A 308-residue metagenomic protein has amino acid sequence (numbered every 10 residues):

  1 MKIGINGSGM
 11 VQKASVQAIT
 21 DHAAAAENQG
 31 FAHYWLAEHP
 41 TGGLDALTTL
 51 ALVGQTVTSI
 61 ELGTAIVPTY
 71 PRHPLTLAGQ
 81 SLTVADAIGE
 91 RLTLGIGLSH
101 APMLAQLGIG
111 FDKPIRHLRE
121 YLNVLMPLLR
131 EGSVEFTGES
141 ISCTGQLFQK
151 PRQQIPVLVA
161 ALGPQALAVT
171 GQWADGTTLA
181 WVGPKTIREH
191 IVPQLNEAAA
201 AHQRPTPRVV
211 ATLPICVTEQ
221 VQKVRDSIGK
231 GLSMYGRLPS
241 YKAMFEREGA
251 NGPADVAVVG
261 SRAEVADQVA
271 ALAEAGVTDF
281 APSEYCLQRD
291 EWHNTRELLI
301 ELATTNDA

Functional and structural regions predicted by a protein language model:
M1-A308: Active-site-adjacent structural elements that line small-molecule/cofactor binding pockets in enzymes
